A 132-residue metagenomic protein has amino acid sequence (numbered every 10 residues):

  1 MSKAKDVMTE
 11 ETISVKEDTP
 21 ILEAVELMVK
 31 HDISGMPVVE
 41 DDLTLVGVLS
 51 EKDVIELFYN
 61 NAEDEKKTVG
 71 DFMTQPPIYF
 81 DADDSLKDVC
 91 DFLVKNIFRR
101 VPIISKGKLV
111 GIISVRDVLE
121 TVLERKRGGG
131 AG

Functional and structural regions predicted by a protein language model:
S2, T19, L49, K67 (+2 more regions): Short beta-to-alpha loop/turn elements within the nucleotide-binding domains of ABC transporters
S2-T12, K67-P77: Bateman (tandem CBS) regulatory domains
V7, L57-F58, F72, F92 (+1 more regions): Amphipathic alpha-helical segments that mediate coupling or scaffolding at interfaces
V15-D32, V39, F80-I97, I104 (+2 more regions): The conserved cystathionine-beta-synthase
M28-H31, M36-K52, L93, V101-R116: A glycine-centered beta-loop-beta connector
E56, N61-K67: Short, charge-rich, low-complexity interaction segments located in flexible loops at or near secondary-structure
S85, K106-G132: Cytosolic regulatory modules rich in charged/polar residues
